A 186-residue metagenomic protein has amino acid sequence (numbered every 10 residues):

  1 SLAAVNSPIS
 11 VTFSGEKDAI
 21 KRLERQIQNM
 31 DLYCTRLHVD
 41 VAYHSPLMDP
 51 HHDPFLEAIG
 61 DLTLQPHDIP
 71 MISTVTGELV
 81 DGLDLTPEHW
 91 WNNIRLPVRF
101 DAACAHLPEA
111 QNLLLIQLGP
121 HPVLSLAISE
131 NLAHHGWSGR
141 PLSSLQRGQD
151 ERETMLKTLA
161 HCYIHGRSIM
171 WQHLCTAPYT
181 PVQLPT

Functional and structural regions predicted by a protein language model:
S1-L118, V123-L124: Acyltransferase
W91-T186: Flexible, low-complexity segments
